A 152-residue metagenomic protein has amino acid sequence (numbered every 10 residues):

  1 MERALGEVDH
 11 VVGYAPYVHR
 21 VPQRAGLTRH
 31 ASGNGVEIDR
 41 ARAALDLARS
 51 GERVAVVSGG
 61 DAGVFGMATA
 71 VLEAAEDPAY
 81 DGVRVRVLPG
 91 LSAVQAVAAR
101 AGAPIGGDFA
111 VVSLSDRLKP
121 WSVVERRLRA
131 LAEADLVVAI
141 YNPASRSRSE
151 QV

Functional and structural regions predicted by a protein language model:
M1-V85: Class I S-adenosyl-L-methionine
E2, A44-L45, E125-L128, V152: Short amphipathic alpha-helical segments and helix-helix/interface helices
R24, R117, E150: Short Asp/Glu-rich motifs
E52-V54, A132-V152: A contiguous loop/helix-start segment that scaffolds small-molecule binding in enzyme catalytic cores
G60, V64-A134: Class I SAM-dependent methyltransferase SAM-binding "motif I" and its flanking Rossmann-like core
